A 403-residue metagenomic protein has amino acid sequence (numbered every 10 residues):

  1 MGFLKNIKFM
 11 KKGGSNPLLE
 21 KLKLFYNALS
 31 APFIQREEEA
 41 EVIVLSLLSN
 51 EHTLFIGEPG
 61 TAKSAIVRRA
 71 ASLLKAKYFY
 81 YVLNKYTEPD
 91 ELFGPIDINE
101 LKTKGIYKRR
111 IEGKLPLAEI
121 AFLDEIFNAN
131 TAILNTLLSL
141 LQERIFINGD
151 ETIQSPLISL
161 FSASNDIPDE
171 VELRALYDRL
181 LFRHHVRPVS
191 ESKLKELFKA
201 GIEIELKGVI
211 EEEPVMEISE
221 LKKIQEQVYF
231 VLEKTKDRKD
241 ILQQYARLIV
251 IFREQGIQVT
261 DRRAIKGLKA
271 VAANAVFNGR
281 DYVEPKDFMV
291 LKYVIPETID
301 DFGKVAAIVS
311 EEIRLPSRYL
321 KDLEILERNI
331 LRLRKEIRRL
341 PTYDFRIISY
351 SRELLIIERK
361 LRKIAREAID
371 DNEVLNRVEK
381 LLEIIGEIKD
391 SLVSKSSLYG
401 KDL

Functional and structural regions predicted by a protein language model:
I7-F9, E254, Q258, V276-L403: C-terminal engagement/docking regions of AAA+ P-loop ATPases
N16-E58: Pre-Walker A (pre-P-loop) alpha-helix and adjacent loop at the N terminus of AAA/AAA+ ATPase modules, a conserved
V42-L45, N99-A121: Conserved alpha-helical scaffold flanking the Walker A/P-loop in AAA+ ATPase domains
V44-K85: Walker A/P-loop
S72-Y81, I98-L101, E143-I145: Post-Walker A helix-loop "phosphate-sensing" segment adjacent to the P-loop in P-loop NTPases
N84-K104: Conserved NTP-binding/hydrolysis module of P-loop NTPases
N99-K104, I120-T136, L141-E217, V228-V231 (+1 more regions): Canonical AAA+ ATPase core
E205-G303: Basic, amphipathic alpha-helical bundle interface domains used for macromolecular binding and assembly
